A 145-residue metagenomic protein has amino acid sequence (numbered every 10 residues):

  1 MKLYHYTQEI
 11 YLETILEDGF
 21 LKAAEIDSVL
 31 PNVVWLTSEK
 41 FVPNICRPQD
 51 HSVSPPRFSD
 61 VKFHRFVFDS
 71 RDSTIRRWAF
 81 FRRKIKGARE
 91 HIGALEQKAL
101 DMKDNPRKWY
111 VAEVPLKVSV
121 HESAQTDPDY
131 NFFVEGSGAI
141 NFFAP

Functional and structural regions predicted by a protein language model:
M1-K2, T7, S54, S59 (+2 more regions): A general marker of short, structured functional hotspots
M1-L21: Short, extreme N-terminal segment that most often corresponds to the first beta-strand
Y4-Y6, Y11, F41, Y110 (+1 more regions): Sequence-level detector for tyrosine residue identity
T7-I10, F66, P115, S123: Compositionally biased, intrinsically disordered low-complexity segments enriched in polar/proline residues
L12-T14, G19, V42-P43, T74 (+3 more regions): Amphipathic alpha-helical interaction segments
L21-M102: ADP-ribosyltransferase catalytic core
G87-P145: C-terminal, well-folded lobe of enzymatic/effector domains
